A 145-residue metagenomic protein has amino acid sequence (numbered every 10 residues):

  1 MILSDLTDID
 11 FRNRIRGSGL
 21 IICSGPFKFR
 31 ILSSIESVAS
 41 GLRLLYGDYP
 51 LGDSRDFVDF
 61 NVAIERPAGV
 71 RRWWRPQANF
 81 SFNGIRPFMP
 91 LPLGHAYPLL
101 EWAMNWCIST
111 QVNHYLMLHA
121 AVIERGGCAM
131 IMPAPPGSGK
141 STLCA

Functional and structural regions predicted by a protein language model:
M1-P136: A noncatalytic interaction/capping subdomain that flanks phosphate/NTP-handling catalytic cores
S138-K140: Conserved glycine(s) of the Walker
L143-C144: Post-Walker A alpha-helix
